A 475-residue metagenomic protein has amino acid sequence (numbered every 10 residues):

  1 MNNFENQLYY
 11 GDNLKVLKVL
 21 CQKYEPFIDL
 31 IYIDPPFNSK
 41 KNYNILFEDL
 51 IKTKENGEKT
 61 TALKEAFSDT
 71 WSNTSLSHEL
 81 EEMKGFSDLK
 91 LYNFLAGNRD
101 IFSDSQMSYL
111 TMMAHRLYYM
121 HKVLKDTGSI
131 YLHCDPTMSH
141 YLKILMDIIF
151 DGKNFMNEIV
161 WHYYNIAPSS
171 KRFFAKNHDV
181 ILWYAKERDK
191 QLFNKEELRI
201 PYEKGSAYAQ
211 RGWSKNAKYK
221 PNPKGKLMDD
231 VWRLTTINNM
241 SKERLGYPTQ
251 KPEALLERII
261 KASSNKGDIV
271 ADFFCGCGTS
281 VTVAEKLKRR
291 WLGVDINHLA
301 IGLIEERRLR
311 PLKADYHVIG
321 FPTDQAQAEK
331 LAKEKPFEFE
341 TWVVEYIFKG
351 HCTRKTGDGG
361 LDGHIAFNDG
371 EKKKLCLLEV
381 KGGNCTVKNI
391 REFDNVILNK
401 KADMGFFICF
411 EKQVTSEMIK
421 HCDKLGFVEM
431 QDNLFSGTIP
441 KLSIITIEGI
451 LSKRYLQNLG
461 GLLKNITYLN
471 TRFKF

Functional and structural regions predicted by a protein language model:
M1-V294, L299-I301: Core catalytic lobe of class I
K288, L292-F475: Mixed-charge (Asp/Glu-Lys/Arg
